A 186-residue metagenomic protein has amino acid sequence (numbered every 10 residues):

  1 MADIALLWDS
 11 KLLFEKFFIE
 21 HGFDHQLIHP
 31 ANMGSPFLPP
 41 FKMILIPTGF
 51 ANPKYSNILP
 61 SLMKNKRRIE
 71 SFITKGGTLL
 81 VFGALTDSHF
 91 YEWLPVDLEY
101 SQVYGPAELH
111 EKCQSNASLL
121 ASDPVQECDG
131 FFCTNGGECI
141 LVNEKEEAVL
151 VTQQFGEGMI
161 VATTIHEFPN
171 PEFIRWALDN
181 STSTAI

Functional and structural regions predicted by a protein language model:
M1-A2, P40, E127, E157: A structure-centric signal for secondary-structure junctions around beta-strands
M1-D3, A185-I186: Short, Lys/Arg-enriched, disordered terminal segments
D3-W93: Helical hinge/lid and interdomain linker segments adjacent to catalytic or ligand-binding clefts that mediate domain
K11, K16-H21, G105-S181, A185-I186: Catalytic beta-strand/loop cores that center a nucleophilic Ser/Cys/Thr and support acyl-enzyme chemistry
D24-I28, I46-P47, M63-N65, E99-Q102 (+2 more regions): Short, low-complexity, polar/charged sequence segments that are solvent-exposed and flexible
A51-N135, L141, E167, S183: A glycine-rich, often tryptophan-bearing local segment used as a flexible ligand/cofactor-contacting loop or short
